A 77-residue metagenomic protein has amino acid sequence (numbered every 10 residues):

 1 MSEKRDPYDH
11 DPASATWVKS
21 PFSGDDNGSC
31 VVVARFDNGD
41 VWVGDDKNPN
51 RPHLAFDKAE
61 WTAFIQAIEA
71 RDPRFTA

Functional and structural regions predicted by a protein language model:
M1-V18: Negatively charged, low-complexity tracts enriched in Asp/Glu with abundant Ser/Thr
S20-A59, A63-Q66, A77: A short, structured beta-strand/loop element
